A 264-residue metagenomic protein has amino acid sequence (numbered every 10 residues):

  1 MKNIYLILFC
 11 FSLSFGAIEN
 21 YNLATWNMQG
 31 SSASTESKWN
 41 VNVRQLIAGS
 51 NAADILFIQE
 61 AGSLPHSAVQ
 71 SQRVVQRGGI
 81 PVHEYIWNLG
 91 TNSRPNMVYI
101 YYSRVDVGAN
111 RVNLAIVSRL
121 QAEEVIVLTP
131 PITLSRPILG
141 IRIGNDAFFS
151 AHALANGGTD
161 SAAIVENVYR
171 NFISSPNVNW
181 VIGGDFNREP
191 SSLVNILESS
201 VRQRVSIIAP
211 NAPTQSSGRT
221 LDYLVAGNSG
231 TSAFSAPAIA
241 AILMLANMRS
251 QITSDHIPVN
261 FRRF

Functional and structural regions predicted by a protein language model:
M1-I4, D185: Positively charged n-region of N-terminal signal peptides that target proteins for export
K2-N3, S14-N96, D106, R111 (+4 more regions): N-terminal, active-site-proximal structural segment of metallo-dependent hydrolase catalytic domains
A17-A24, L114-I126, T133-A151, R263-F264: Beta-strand-turn-beta hairpins that frame and shape the catalytic cleft of phosphate-ester-processing enzymes
I18-N22, N51-I55, P95-N96, E123 (+3 more regions): Loop/turn elements at helix/coil->beta-strand transitions in domains of secreted/extracellular proteins
W26, Q59, A151, G183-D185: Active-site flanking residues adjacent to catalytic metal/cofactor-binding acidic residues
S32, S63-H66, N156-G157, N187-L193 (+1 more regions): Active-site environment of divalent metal-dependent phosphoester hydrolases
R142-N145, D160-G183, R188-S192: His/acidic metal-ligating clusters that form di-metal
S174-V181, R188-F264: Metal-dependent phosphoester-hydrolase catalytic domains
